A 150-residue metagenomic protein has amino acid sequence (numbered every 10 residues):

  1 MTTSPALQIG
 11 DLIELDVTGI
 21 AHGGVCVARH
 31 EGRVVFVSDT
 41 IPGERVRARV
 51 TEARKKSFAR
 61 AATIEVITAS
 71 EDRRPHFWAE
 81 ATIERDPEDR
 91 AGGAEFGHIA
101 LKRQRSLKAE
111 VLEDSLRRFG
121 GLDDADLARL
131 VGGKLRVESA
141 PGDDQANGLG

Functional and structural regions predicted by a protein language model:
M1-G150: SAM-dependent transferase fold signal centered on methyltransferase-like domains, encompassing both Class I
